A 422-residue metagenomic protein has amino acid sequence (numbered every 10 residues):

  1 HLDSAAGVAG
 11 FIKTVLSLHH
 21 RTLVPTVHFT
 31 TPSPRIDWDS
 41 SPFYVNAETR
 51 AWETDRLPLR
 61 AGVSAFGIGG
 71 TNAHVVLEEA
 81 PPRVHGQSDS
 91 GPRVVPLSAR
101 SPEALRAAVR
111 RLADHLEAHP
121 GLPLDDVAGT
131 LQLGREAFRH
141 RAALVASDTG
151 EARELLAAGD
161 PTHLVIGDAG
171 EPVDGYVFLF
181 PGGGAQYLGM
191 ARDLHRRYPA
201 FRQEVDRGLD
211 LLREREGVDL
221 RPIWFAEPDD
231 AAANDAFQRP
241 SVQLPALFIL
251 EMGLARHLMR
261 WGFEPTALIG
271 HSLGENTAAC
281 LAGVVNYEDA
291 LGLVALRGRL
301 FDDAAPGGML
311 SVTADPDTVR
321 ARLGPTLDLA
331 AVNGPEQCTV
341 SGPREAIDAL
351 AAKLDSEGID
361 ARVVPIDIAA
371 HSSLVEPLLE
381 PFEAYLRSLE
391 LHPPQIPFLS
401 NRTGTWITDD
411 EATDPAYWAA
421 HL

Functional and structural regions predicted by a protein language model:
H1, A137, A304, S311 (+1 more regions): Acyltransferase
H1-Y44, F66, S88-P96, E103-R106 (+4 more regions): Acyl-CoA/ACP chain-elongation machinery
A5-A9, A99-R110, G121, A146-G150 (+12 more regions): Electropositive phosphate-/nucleotide-binding environments in soluble metabolic enzymes
V8-L16, N46, H74, E78 (+10 more regions): Predominant activation on well-ordered alpha-helical scaffold segments within soluble catalytic domains
G10-L16, S64, A142-L144, F178 (+1 more regions): Conserved, well-structured core segments
L23, H28, F43, H85-P92 (+6 more regions): Short acidic (Asp/Glu) and glycine-rich catalytic loops that position anionic groups and cofactors
I36, Y44, T54, L59-Y176 (+6 more regions): Flexible catalytic loop/linker elements that gate and position reactive groups at enzyme active sites
A99, I166-R322, N333, D360-A369 (+2 more regions): FabD-like malonyl-/acyl-CoA
